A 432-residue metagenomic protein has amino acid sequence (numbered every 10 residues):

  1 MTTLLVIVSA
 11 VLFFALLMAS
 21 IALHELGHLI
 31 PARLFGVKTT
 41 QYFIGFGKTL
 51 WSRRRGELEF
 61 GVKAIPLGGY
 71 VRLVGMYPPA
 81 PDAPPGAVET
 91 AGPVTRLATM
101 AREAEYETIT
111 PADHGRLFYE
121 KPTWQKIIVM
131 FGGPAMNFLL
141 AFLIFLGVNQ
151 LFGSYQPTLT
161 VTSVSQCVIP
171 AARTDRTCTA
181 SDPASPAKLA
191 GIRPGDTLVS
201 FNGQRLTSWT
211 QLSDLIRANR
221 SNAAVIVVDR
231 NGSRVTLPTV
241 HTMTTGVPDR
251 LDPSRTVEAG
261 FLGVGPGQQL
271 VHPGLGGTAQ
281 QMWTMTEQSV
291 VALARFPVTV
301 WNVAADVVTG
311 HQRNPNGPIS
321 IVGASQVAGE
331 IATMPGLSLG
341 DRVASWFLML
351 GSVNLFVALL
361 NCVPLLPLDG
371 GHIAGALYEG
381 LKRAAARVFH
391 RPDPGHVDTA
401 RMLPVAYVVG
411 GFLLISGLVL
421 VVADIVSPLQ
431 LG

Functional and structural regions predicted by a protein language model:
L4-I109, D113, T245, V357-R387: Small-residue-rich helix-interface/hinge motifs
L5, S9-F13, K121-M130, S345-M349: Residue-level signature of transmembrane alpha-helical entry/exit and packing/kink sites in multi-pass membrane
L23, L34, L58, G69 (+4 more regions): Internal alpha-helical transmembrane segments
H24, V62, G133, A187 (+8 more regions): Terminal peptide-recognition signature
P79-L97, P157-T158, N316-I331, G417-G432: Hydrophobic alpha-helical transmembrane segments and immediately flanking/interface helices in integral membrane
D113-T123, S165-P170, D249-A358, L377-P404 (+2 more regions): Functional transmembrane alpha-helices
A187-W209: Conserved PDZ fold ligand-binding element
R193, V199-S200, S213-E258: PDZ-domain C-terminal substructure recognizer with occasional recognition of PDZ-binding tails
